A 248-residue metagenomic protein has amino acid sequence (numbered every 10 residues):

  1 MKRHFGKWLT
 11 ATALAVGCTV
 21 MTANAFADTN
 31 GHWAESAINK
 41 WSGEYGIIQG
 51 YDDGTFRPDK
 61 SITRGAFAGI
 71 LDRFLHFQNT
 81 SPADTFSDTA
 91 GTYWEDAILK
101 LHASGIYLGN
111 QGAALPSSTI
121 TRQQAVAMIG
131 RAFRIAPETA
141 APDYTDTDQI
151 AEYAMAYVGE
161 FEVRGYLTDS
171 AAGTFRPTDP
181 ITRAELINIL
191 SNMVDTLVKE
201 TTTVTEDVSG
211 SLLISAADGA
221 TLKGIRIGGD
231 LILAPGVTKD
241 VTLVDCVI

Functional and structural regions predicted by a protein language model:
K2-S36, I47-G65, L71-D96, A103-Q123 (+5 more regions): Feature responds to low-complexity, polar/acidic, surface-exposed segments characteristic of secreted/exported proteins
S42-G43, H102-A103, E162: Alpha-helix C-terminal capping/helix-coil junction sites
A156-R164: Short glycine/proline-rich, acidic loop/turn segments that cap or connect secondary-structure elements
E206, G210, A216, G224 (+3 more regions): Residues on the solvent-exposed faces and adjacent turns of beta-rich solenoids used to engage binding targets
A220-T221, T238-T242: Short, charged/polar "capping" segments at the starts of alpha-helices and the immediately preceding loops
